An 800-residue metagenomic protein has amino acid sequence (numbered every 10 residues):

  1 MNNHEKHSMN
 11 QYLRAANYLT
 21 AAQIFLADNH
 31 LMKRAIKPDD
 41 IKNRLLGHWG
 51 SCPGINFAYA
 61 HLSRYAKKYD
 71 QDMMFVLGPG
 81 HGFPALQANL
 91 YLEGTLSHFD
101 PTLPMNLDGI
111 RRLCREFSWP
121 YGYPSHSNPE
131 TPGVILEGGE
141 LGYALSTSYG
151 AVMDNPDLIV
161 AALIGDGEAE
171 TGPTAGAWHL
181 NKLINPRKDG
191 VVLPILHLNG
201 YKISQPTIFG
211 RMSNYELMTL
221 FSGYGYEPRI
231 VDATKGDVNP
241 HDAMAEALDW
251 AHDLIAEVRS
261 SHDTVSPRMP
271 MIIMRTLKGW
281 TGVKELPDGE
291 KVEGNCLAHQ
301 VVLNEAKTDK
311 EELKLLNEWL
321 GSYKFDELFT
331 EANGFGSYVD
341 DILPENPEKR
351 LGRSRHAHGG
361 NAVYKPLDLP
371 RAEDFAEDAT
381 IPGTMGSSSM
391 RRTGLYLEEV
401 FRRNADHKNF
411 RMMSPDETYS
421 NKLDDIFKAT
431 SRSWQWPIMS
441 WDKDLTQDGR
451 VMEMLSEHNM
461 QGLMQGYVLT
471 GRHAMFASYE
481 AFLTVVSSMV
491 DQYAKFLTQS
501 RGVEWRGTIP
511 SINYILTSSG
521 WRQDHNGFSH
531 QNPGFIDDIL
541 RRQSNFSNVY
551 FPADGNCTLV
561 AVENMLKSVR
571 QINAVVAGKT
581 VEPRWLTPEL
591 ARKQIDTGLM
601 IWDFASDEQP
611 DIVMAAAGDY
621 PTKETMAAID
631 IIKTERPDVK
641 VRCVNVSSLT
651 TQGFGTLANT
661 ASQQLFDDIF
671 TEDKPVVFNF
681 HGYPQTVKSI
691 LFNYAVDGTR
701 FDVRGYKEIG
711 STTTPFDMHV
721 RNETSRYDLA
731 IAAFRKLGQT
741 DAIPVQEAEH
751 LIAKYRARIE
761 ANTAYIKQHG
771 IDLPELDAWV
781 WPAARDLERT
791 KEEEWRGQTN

Functional and structural regions predicted by a protein language model:
M1-H48: Cofactor-/ligand-binding subdomain signature composed of acidic, glycine-rich, tryptophan-containing flexible loops
H30-N185, D424-I426, R450, Q461-L463 (+3 more regions): Cofactor-binding active-site loop characterized by glycine-rich and histidine/acidic residues
W49-P53, F75, G94-F99, L103 (+8 more regions): Non-catalytic terminal/interface segments that mediate subunit docking, oligomerization, and allosteric communication
C52-P53, G80-P84, E140, E168-E170 (+7 more regions): Gly/Ser/Thr-rich loops at beta-strand to alpha-helix junctions that form or flank small-molecule/cofactor-binding
L113-E137, Y143, N155-A161, E170 (+6 more regions): Thiamine diphosphate
L163-G165, L196-H197, P415, A553: Active-site flanking residues adjacent to catalytic metal/cofactor-binding acidic residues
K307-G383, D728-I759: N-terminal leader/propeptide and maturation segments of large enzyme subunits in energy/redox metabolism and hydrolases
